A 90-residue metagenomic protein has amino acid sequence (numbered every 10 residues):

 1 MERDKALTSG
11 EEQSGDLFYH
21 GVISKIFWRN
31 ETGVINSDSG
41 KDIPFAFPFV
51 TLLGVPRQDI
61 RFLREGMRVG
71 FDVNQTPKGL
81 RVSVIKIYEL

Functional and structural regions predicted by a protein language model:
M1-H20, I87-L90: Short boundary/loop segments of OB/S1/cold-shock single-stranded nucleic-acid-binding domains
F27, S39, K86-Y88: A generic structural motif
R29-I35: Short aromatic-glycine-enriched beta-strand elements
K41-T51: A short macromolecule-binding patch
L53-G70: Short nucleic-acid-contacting surface segments enriched for D/E, G, S/T with interspersed K/R
V73-L90: OB-fold/S1-family single-stranded nucleic acid-binding modules
